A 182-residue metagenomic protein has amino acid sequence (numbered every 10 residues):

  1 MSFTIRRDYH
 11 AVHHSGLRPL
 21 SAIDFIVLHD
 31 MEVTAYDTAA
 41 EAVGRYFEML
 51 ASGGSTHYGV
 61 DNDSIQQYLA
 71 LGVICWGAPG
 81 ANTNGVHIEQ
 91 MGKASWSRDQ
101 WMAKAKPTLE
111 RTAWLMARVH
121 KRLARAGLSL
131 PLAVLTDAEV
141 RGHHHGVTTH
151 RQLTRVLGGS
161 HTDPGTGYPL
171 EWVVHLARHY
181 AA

Functional and structural regions predicted by a protein language model:
M1-D8, S15, P19-L20, D99-A182: Basic/polar, cationic surfaces and motifs that engage anionic cell-wall and phosphate/carboxylate ligands
M1-N82: N-terminal catalytic cores of peptidoglycan-degrading enzymes
F25, G85-H87, G146-T148: Structural preference for beta-strand elements that scaffold enzyme active sites
E32-A35, K93-S95, Q152-R155: Acidic glycine-/aspartate-rich tracts in secreted/extracellular proteins
G72-C75, P79, A94, R98 (+1 more regions): Amphipathic alpha-helical interaction segments
G80-G92, L170: A structural motif
H87-K104: Substrate-binding clefts and substrate-entry loops adjacent to catalytic sites of polymer-processing enzymes acting on
